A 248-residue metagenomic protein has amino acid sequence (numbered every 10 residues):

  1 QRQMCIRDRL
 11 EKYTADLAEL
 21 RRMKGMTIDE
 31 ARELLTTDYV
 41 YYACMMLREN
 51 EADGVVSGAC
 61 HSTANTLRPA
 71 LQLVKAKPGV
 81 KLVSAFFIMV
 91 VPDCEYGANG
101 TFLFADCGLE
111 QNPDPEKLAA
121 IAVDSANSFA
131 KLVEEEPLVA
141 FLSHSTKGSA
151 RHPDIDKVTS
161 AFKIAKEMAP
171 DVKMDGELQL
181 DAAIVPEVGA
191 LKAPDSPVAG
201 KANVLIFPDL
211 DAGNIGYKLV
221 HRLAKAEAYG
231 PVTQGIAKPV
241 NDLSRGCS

Functional and structural regions predicted by a protein language model:
Q1-I6: Short, small-residue-biased leader/transition segments that mark boundaries at the very start of proteins
R7-S248: Anion-binding alpha/beta catalytic cores of soluble intermediary-metabolism enzymes, centered on
